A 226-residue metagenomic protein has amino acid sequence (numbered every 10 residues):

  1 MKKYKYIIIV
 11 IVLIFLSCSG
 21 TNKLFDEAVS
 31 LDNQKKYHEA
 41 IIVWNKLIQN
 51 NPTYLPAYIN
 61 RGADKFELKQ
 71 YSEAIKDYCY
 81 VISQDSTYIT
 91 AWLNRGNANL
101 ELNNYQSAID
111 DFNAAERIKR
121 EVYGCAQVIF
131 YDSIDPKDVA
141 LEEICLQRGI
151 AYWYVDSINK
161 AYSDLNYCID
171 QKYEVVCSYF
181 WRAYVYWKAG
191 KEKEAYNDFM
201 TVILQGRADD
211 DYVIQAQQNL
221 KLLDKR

Functional and structural regions predicted by a protein language model:
Y4-F15: Sec-dependent N-terminal signal peptides
L16-R226: Alpha-helical tetratricopeptide repeat
